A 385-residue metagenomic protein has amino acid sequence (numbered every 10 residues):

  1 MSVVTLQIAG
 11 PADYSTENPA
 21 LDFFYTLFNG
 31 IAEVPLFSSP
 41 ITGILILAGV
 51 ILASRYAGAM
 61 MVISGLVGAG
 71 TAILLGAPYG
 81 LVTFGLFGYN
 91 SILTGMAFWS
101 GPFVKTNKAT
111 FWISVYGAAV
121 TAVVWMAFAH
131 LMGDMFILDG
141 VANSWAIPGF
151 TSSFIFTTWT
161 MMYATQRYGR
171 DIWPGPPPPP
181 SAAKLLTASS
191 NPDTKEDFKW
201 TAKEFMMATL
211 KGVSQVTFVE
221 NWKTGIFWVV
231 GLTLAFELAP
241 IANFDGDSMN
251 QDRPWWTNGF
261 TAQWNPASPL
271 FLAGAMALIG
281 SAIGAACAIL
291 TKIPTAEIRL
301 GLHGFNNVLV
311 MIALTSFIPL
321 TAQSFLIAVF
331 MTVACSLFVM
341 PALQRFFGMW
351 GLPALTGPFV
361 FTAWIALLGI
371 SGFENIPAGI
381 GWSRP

Functional and structural regions predicted by a protein language model:
S2-L66, G70, S144-A286, L290-I293 (+1 more regions): Alpha-helical transmembrane segments and their membrane-interface boundaries that form or gate the permeation pathway
L36-F37, G58-A59, F84-S91, A273-A275 (+1 more regions): Hydrophobic alpha-helical transmembrane segments
A57, M61, G65-P78, S91 (+10 more regions): Transmembrane alpha-helical segments of multi-pass membrane transport proteins and ion-pumping complexes
A77-L86, I92-F111, A127-P148, K292-L300 (+2 more regions): A cross-kingdom feature marking solvent-exposed beta-strand/loop segments within repeated, beta-rich binding/scaffold
W112-V115, G274, L326, F330: Hydrophobic alpha-helical transmembrane segments of multi-pass membrane proteins
